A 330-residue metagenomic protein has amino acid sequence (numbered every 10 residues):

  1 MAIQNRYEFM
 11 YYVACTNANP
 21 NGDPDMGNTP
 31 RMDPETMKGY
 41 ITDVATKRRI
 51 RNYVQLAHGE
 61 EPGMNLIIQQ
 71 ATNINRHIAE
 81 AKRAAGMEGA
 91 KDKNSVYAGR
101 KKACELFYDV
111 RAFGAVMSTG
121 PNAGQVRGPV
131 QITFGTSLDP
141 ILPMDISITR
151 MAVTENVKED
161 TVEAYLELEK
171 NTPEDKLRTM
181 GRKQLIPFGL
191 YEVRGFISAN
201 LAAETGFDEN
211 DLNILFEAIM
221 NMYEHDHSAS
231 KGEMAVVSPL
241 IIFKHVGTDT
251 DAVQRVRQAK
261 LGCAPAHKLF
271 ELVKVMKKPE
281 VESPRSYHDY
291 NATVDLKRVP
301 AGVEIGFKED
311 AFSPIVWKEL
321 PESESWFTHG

Functional and structural regions predicted by a protein language model:
M1-V44, R48-G330: Basic polyanion-binding and macromolecular-assembly surfaces
